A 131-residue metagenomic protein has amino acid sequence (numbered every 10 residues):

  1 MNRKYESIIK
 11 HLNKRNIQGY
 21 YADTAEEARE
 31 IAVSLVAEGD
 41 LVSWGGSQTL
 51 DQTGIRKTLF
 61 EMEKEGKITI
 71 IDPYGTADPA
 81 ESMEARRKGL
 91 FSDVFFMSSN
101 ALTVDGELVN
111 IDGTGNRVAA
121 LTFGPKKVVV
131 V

Functional and structural regions predicted by a protein language model:
M1-V131: The feature marks the mature, well-folded catalytic cores of soluble enzymes
